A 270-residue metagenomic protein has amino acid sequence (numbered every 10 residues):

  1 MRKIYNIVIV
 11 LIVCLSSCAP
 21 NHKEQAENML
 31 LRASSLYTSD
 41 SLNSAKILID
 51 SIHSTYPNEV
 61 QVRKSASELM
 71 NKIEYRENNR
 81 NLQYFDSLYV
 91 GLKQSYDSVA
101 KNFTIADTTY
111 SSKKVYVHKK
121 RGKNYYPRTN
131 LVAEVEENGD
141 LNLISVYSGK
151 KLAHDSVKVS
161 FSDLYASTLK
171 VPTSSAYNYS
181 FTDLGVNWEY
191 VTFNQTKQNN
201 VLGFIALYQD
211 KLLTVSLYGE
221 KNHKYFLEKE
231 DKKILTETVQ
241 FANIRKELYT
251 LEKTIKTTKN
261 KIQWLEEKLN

Functional and structural regions predicted by a protein language model:
R2-V10: Sec-dependent signal peptide recognition, specifically the positively charged N-region followed immediately by
C14-S17: C-terminal motif of bacterial Sec signal peptides marking the signal peptidase cleavage site
L30, S34-T38: Hydrophobic/aromatic side-chain positions at a characteristic register within alpha-helices of tetratricopeptide repeats
H53-K64: Short solvent-exposed coil/turn linkers within tandem alpha-helical repeat scaffolds
M70-V99: Alpha-helical linker/edge segments of TPR/alpha-solenoid repeat scaffolds and analogous pre-/post-domain helices
G185-Q195, N199, D210-N270: Internal interaction segment
